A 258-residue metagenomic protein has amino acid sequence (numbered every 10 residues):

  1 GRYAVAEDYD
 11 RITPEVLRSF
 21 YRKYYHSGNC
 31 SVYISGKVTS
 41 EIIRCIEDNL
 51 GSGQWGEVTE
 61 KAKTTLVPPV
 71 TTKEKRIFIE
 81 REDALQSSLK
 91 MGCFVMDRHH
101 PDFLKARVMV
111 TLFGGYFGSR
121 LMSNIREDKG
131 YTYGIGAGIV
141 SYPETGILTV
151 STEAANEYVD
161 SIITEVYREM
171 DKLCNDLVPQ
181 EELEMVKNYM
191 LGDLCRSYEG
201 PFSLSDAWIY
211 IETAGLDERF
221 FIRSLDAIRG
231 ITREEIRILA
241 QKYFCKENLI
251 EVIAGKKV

Functional and structural regions predicted by a protein language model:
G1-E60, D97, E127-V258: Charge-rich, well-structured scaffold segments of protease-associated domains
T59-G118: His/Glu-based metal-binding/catalytic segments typifying zinc-dependent metallopeptidases
L112-Y131, Y142: M16/MPP (pitrilysin/insulinase) zinc-metallopeptidase core fold and M16-derived inactive scaffolds
